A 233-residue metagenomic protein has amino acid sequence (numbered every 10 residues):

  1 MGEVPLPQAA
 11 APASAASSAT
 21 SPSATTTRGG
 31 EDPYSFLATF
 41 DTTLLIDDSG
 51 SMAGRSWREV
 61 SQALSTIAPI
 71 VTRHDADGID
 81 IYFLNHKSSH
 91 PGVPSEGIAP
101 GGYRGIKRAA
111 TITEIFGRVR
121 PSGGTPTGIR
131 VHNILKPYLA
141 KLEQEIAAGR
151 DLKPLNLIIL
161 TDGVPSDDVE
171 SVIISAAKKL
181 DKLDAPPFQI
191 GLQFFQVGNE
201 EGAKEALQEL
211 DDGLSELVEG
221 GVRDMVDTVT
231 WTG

Functional and structural regions predicted by a protein language model:
G2-T43, G50-S56, L139-R150: Acidic, polar low-complexity linker/tail segments
A38-P100, Q193-F194: Von Willebrand factor
L44-L45, I81-N85, L155-D162, I190-G198 (+1 more regions): Extended hydrophobic secondary-structure segments that form protein cores and membrane-embedded regions
S49-S51, H86-S89, D162-S166, V197-G202 (+1 more regions): Conserved beta-strand elements of beta-rich interaction domains across eukaryotes, especially beta-propellers
I79-R118, K204-D211: Short beta-strand-loop
G105-L152, S166-E170, L192, G198-G202: Von Willebrand factor
V164-L214: VWA/integrin I-like adhesion module and closely mimicked acidic/polar interface patches used
K204-E205, D212-G233: C-terminal helix of von Willebrand factor
